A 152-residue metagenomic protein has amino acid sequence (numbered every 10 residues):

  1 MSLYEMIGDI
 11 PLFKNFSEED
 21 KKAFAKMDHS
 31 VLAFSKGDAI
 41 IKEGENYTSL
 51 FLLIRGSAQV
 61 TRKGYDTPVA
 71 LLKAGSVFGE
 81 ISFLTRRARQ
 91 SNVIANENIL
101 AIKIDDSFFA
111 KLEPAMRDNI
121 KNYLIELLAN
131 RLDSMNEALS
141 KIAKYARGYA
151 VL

Functional and structural regions predicted by a protein language model:
M1-L152: Cytosolic regulatory regions built on CNB/CRP/Popeye-like sensor folds
